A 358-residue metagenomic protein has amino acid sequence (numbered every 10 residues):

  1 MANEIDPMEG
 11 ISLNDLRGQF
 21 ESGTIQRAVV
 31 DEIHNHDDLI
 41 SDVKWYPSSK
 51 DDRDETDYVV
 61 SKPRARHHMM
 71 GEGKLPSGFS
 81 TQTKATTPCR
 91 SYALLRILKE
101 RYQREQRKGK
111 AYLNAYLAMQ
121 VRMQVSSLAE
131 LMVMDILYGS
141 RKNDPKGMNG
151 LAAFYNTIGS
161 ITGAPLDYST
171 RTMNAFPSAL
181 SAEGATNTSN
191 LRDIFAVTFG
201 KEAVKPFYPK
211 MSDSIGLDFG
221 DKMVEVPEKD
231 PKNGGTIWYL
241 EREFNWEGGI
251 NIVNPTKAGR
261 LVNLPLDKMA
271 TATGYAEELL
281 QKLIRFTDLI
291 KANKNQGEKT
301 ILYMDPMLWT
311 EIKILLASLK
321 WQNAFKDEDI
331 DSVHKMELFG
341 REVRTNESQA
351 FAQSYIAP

Functional and structural regions predicted by a protein language model:
A2-P47, D52-R53, V60, T86-P358: Core alpha/beta structural scaffold of self-assembling particle/tube/pore-forming proteins
E55-T83: N-terminal low-complexity, intrinsically disordered segments
